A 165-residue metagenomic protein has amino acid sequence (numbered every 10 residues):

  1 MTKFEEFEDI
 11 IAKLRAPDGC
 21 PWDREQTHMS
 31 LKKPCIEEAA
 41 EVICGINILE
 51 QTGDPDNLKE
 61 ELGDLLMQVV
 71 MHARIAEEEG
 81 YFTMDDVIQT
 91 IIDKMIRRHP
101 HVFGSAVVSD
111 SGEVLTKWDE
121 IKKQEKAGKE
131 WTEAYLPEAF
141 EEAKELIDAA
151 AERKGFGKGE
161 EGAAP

Functional and structural regions predicted by a protein language model:
M1-E61, M67-P165: Flexible "arm" and connector segments at domain edges
